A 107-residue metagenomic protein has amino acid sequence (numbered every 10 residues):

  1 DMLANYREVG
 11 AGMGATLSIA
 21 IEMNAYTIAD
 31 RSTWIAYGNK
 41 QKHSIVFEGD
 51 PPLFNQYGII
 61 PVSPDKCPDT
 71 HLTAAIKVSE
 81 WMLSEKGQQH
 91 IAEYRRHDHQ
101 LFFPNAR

Functional and structural regions predicted by a protein language model:
D1-R107: Exported/periplasmic ABC-transporter solute-binding proteins
